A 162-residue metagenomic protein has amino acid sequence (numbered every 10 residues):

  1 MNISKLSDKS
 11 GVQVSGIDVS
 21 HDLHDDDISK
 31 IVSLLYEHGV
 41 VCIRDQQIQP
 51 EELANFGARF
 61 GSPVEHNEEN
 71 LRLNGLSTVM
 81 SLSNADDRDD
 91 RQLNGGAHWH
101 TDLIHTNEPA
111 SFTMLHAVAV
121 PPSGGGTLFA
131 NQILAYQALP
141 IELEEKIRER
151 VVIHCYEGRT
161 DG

Functional and structural regions predicted by a protein language model:
M1-G162: Non-heme Fe(II) oxygenase catalytic core, chiefly the N-lobe of the double-stranded beta-helix
